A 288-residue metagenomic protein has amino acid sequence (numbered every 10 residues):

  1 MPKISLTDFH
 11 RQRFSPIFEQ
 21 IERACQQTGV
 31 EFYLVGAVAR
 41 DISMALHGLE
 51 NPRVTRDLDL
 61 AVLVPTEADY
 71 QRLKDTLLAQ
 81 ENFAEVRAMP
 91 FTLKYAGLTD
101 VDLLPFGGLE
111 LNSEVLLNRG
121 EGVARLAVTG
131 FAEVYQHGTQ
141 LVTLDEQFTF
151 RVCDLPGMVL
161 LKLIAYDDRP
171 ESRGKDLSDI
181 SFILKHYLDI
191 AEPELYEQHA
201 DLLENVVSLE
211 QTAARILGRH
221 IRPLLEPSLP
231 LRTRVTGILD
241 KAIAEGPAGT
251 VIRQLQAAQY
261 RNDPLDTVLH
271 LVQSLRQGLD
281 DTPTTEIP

Functional and structural regions predicted by a protein language model:
M1-P288: Compositionally biased terminal segments of proteins
